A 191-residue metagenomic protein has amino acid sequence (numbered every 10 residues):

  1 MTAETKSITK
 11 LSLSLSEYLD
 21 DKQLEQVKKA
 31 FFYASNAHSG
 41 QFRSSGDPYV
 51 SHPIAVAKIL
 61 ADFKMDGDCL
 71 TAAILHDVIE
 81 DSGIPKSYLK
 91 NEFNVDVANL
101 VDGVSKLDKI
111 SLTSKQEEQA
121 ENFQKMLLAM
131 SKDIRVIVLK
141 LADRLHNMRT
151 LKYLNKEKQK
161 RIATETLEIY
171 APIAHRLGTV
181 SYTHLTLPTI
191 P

Functional and structural regions predicted by a protein language model:
M1-L185: Active-site helical microenvironments for divalent-metal-assisted chemistry
T186-P191: A short, hydrophobic C-terminal helix/tail in secreted or cell-surface proteins
